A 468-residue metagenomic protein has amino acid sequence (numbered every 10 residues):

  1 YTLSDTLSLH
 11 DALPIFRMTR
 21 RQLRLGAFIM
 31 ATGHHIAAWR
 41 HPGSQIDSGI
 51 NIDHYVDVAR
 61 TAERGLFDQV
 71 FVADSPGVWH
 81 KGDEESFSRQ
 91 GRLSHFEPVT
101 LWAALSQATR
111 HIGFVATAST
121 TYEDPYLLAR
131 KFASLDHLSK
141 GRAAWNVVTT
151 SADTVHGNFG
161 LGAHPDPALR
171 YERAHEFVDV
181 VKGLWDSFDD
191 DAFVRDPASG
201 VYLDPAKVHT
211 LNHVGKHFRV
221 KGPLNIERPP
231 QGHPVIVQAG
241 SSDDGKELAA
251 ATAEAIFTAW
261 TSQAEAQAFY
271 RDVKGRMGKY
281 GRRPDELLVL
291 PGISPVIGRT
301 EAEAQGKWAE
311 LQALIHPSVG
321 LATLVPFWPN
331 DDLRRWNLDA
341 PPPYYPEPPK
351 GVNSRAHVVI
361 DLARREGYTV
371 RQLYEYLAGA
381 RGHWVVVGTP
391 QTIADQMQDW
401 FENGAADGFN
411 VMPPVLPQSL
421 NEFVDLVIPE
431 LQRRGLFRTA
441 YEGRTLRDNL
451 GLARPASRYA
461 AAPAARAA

Functional and structural regions predicted by a protein language model:
Y1-L13: Short, small-residue-biased leader/transition segments that mark boundaries at the very start of proteins
I15-A108, Q231-P234, L362, A461-A468: N-terminal beta1-alpha1-beta2 module of alpha/beta enzyme domains
I15-H34, P167-Q231, A264-R271, G275-F401 (+1 more regions): An alpha-helical appendage that flanks or caps ligand/catalytic pockets
T19-R20, E63-R64, A103-R110, D136-R142 (+3 more regions): Acidic (Asp/Glu)-rich catalytic clusters
L23-A27, V70-V72, I112-A118, G141-V147 (+4 more regions): Hydrophobic faces of well-ordered beta-strands that scaffold small-molecule active sites in alpha/beta enzyme cores
L25, A62, L66, L105 (+9 more regions): Conserved, mostly hydrophobic/aromatic
G26, S44-D53, W102-F114, S119-Q231: Hydrophobic, small-residue-rich alpha-helical packing segments that form membrane-like cores
A38-D53, T117-Y126, G162-H164, P230-D243 (+2 more regions): Active-site mouth loops of central-metabolism enzymes
